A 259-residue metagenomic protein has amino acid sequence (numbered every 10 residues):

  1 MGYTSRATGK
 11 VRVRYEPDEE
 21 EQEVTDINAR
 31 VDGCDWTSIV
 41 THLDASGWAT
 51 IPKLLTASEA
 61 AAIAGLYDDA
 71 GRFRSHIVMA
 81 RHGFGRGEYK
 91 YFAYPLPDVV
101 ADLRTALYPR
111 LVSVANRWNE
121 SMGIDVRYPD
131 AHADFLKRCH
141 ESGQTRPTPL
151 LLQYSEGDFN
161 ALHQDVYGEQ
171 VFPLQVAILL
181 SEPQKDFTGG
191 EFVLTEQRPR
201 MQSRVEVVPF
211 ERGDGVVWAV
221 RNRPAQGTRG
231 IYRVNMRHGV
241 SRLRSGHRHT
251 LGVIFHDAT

Functional and structural regions predicted by a protein language model:
M1-A45: Fe(II)/2-oxoglutarate
S38-F135: Non-heme Fe(II)/2-oxoglutarate
A49, Q144-E156: A short glycine-rich, His/Asp/Glu-containing loop-to-beta-strand
T56, E156, S245-G246: Short strand-connecting beta-turns/loops that link adjacent beta-strands
P149-L151, V176-I178, L251-F255: A structural signal for short, well-ordered beta-strand segments
Q153-E156, E169-D186: Short, conserved beta-strand element in jelly-roll/cupin
N160-Y167: Histidine-centered catalytic micro-motifs
F172, P183, F187-T259: Catalytic core of Fe(II)/2-oxoglutarate
